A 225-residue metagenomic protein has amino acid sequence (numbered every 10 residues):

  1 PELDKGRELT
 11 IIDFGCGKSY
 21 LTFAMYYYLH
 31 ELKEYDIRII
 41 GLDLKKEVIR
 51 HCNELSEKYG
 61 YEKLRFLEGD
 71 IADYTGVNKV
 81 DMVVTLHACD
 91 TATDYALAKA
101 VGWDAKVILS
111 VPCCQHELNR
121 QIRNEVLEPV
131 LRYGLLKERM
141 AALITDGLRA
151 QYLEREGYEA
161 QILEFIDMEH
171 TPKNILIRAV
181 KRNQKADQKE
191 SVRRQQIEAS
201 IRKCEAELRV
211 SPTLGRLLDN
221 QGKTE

Functional and structural regions predicted by a protein language model:
P1-R7: S-adenosyl-L-methionine
R7-G17: Conserved class I S-adenosyl-L-methionine
T10, L44-E225: Class I S-adenosyl-L-methionine
G17-K18, E47: Short acidic, Gly/Ser-rich segments with clustered Asp/Glu that frequently serve as metal-coordination loops in enzyme
K18-E34: Conserved SAM-binding loop of SAM-dependent methyltransferases across substrates and taxa, primarily the Class I
E31-Y35, K58-Y61: Short helix-capping segments at alpha-helix termini
R38-D43: Conserved SAM-binding motif I beta-strand of class I
